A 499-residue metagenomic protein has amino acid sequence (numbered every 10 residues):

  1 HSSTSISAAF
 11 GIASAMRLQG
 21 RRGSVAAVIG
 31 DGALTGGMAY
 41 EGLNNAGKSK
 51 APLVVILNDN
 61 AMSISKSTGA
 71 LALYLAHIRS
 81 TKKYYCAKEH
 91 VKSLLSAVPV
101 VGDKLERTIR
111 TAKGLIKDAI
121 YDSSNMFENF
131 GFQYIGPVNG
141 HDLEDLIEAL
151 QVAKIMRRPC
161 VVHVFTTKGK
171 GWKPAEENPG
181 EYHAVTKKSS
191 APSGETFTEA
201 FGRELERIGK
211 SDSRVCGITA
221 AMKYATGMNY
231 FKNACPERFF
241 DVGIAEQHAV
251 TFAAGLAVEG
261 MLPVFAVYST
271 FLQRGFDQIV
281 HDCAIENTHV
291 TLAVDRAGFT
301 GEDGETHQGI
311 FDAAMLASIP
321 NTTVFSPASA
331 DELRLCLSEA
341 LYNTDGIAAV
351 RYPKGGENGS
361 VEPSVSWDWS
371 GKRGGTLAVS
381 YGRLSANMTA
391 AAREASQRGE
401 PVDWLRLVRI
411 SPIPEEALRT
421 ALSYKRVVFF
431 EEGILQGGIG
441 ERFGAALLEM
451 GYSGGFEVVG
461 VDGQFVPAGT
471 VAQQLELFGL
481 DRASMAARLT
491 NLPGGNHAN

Functional and structural regions predicted by a protein language model:
S3-A8, I12, M16-R22, K48-E181 (+8 more regions): Thiamine diphosphate
V25, I29-G42, G227, F239 (+3 more regions): Extended, hydrophobic alpha-helical segments in both membrane/secreted and soluble proteins
V138, V324-P327: Short acidic-hydrophobic, aromatic-tinged amphipathic segments that line or gate anion-handling sites
Y182-S190: Surface-exposed loop/turn segments flanking beta-strands in extracellular/periplasmic regions
S326-N343: Conserved glycine-bearing catalytic or ligand-binding loops at nucleotide- and phosphate-handling centers of large
